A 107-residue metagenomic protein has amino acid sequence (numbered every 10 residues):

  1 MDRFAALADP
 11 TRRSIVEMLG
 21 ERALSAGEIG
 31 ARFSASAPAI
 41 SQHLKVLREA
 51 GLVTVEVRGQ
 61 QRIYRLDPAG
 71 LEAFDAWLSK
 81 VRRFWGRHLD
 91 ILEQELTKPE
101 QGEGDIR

Functional and structural regions predicted by a protein language model:
M1-D2, M18-A37, R48-T54, A69-R107: C-terminal regulatory/oligomerization modules of transcriptional regulators
F4-A5, I63: Short basic coil micro-motifs at the edges of alpha-helical modules that engage polyanionic partners
A6-T11: Short helix-coil-helix linker/hinge
R13-I15: Pre-recognition alpha-helix immediately N-terminal to the DNA-recognition helix within helix-turn-helix or winged-helix
E17, Q42-K45: Base-recognition residues in the alpha-helical recognition helix of bacterial helix-turn-helix
A39-I40, R58: Intrinsic low-complexity/disordered segments
V57-I63: Short, Lys/Arg-rich nucleic-acid/phosphate-binding segment
